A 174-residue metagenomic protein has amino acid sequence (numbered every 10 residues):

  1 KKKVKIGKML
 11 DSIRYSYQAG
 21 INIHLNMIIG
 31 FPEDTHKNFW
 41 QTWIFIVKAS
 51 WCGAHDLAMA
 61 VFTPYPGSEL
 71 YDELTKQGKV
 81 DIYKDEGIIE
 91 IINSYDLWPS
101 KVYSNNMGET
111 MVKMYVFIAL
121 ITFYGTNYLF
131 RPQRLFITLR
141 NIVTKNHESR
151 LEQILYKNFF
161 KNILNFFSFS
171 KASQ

Functional and structural regions predicted by a protein language model:
K1-L135: A structural motif corresponding to the C-terminal lobe/cap of the Radical SAM core domain
M114-Q174: Membrane-proximal basic amphipathic "stem/tether" segments
